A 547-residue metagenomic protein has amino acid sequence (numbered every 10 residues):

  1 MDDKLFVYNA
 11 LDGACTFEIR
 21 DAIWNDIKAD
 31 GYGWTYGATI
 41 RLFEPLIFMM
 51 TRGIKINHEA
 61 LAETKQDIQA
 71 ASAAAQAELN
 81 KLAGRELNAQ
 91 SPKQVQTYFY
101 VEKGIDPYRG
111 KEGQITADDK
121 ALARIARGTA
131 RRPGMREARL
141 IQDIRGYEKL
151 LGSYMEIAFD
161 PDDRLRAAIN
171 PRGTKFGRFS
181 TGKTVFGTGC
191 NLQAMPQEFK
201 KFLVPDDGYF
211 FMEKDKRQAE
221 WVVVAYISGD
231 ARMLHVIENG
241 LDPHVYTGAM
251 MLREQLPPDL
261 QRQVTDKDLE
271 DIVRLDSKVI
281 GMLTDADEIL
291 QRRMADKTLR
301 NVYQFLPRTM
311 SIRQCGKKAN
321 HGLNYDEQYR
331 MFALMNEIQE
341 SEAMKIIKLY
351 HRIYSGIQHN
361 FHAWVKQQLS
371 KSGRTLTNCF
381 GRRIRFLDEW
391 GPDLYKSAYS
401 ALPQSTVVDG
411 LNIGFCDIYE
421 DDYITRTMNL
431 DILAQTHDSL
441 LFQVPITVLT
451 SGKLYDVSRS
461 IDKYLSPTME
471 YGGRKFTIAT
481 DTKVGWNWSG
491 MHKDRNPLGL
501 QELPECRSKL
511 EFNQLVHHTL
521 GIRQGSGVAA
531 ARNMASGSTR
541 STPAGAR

Functional and structural regions predicted by a protein language model:
M1-E198, V204, G208-F210, R217-E220 (+8 more regions): Conserved "right-hand" nucleotidyltransferase catalytic core of DNA-directed polymerases
D12, E220, G240, H244 (+2 more regions): Hydrophobic (often cysteine-bearing) scaffold residues that line and stabilize catalytic clefts of nucleotide/cofactor
E44-T51, D162-A167, P171-T174, Q255-P257 (+4 more regions): Conserved catalytic core of nucleic-acid polymerases
E102-G104, V185-G189, I227-A231, T450 (+1 more regions): Short secondary-structure boundary/capping segments
E213, E220-D266, G381-E389: Metal-dependent catalytic core segments for phosphate chemistry
L441-P445: Short hydrophobic/aromatic beta-strand micro-patches that form the beta-sheet surface supporting nucleotide- or nucleic
T447-R459: Short, conserved charged micro-motifs
S460-G472: A common structural junction motif
